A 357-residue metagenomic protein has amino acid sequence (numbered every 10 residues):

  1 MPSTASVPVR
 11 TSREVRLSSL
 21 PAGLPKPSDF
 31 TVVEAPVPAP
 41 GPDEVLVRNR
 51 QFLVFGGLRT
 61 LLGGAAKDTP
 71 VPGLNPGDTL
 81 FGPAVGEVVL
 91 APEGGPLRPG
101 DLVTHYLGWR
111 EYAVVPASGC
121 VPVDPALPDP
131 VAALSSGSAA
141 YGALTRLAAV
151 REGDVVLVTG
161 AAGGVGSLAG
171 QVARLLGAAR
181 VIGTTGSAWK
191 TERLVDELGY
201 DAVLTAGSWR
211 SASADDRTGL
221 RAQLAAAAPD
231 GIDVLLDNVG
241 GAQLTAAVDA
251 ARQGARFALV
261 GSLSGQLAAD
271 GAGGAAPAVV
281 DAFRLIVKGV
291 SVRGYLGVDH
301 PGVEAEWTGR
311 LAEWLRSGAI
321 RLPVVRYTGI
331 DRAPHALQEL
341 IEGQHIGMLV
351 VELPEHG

Functional and structural regions predicted by a protein language model:
P2-R10, G302-G357: C-terminal hydrophobic helical "lid"/dimerization subdomain of Rossmann-like NAD(P)H-dependent oxidoreductases
P2-V7, P21-R50: A short N-terminal beta-strand-loop micro-motif at the entrance of redox/enzyme domains
P36-V54, L62-L107: Glycine-rich beta-strand-centered segment in the early N-terminal region that forms part of a ligand/cofactor-binding
D78-V89, P99-G160: NAD(P)H dinucleotide-binding glycine-rich loop of Rossmann-like/cofactor-binding domains, especially the beta1-alpha1
E111, G186-V195, P277-A282: Short, glycine/polar-rich helix-capping loops at beta-to-alpha or helix-loop-helix junctions that flank or form
P130-A214: Mid-domain Rossmann-like dinucleotide-binding core that forms the NAD(H)/NADP(H) cofactor-binding site
A212-D230: Short amphipathic alpha-helix with an adjacent loop that forms part of the alpha/beta core around
A242-I320, P354-G357: Glycine-rich phosphate-binding loop and adjacent beta-alpha segment of Rossmann(oid) nucleotide-cofactor-binding
